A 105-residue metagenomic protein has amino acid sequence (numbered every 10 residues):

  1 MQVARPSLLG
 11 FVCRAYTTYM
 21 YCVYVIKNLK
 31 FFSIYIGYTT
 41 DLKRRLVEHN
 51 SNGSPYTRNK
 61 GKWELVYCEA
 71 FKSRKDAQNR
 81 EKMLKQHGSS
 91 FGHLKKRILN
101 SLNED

Functional and structural regions predicted by a protein language model:
M1-E64, C68, D76-S89, L99-D105: GIY-YIG nuclease catalytic motif and its immediate N-terminal context
L94-K96: A short, aromatic/hydrophobic, helix- or strand-capping loop or linear motif that either lines the entrance/gate
